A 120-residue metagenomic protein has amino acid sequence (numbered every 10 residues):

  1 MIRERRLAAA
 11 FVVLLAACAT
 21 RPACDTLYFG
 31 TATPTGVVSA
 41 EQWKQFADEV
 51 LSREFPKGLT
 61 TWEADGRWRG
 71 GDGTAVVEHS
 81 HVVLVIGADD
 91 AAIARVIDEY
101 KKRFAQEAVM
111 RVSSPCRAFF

Functional and structural regions predicted by a protein language model:
M1-A8: Bacterial N-terminal signal peptides that target proteins for export
A8-A17: Bacterial N-terminal signal peptides
C18-F120: Positively charged, small/polar-rich N-terminal and surface patches that mediate targeting and assembly and bind
